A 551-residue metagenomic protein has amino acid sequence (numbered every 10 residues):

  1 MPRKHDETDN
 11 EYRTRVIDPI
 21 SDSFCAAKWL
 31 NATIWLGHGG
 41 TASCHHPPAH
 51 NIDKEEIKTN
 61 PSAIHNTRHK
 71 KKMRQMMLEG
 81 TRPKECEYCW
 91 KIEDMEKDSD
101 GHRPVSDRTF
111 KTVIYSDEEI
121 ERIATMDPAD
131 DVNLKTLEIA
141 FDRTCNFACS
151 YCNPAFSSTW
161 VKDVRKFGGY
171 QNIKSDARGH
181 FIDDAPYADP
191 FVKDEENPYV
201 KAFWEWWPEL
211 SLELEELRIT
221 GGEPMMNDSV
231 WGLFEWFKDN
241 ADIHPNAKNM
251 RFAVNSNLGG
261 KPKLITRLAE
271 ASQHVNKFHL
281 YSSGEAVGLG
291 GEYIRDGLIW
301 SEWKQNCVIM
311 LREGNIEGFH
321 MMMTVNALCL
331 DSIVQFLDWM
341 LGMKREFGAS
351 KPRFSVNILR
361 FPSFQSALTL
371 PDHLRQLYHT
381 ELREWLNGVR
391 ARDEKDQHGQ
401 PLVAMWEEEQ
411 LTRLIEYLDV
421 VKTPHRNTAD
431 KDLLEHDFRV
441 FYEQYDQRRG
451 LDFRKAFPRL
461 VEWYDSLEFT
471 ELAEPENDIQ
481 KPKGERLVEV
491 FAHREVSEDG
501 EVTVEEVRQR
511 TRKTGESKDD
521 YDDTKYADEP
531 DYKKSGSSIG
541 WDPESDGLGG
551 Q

Functional and structural regions predicted by a protein language model:
M1-A42, P47-I57, D100-T109, V161 (+3 more regions): Radical SAM enzyme [4Fe-4S]-AdoMet core and its adjacent flexible, acidic and glycine-rich loops/tails across
D9-T14, N66-E79, N133-A140: Short, intrinsically disordered, charge-biased short linear motifs at domain edges
D18, H46-E93: Membrane-interface junctions of multi-pass transporters
L30-S43, D127-A155, L214-R218: N-terminal pre-triad scaffold of radical SAM enzymes
P83-D94, T144-P154: Local cysteine-cluster metal-coordination motifs and their immediate loop/turn environment, predominantly Fe-S cluster
K97-K135, C145-F147, G168: Recognition helices and adjacent regulatory flanks at domain boundaries
L134-T144, A155-P198, S211-V230, N240-L264 (+3 more regions): Core AdoMet radical
E505-R512, S517, Y521-Q551: Long, low-complexity, intrinsically disordered segments
